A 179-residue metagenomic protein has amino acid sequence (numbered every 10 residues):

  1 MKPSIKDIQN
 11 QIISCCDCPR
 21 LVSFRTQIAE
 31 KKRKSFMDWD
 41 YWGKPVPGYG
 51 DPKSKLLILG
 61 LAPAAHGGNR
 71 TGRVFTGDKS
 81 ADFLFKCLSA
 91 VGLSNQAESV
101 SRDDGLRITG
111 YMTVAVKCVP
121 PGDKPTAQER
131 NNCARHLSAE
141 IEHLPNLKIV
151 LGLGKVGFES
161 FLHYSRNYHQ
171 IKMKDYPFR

Functional and structural regions predicted by a protein language model:
K2-Y176: A polyanion-binding, active-site-adjacent surface
